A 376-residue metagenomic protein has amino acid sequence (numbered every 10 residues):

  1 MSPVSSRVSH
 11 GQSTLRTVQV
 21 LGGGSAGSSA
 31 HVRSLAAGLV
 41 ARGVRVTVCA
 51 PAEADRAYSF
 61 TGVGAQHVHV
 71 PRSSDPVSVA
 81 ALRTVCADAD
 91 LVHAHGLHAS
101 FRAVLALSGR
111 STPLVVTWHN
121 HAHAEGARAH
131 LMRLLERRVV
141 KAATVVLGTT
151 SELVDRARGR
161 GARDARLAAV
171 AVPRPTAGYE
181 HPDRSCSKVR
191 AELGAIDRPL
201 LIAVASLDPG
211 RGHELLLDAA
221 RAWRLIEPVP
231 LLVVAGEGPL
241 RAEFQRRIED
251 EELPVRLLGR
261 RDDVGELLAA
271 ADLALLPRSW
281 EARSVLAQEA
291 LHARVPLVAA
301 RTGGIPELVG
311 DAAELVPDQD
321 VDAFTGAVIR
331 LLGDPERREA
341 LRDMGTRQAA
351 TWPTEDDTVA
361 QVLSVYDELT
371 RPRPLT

Functional and structural regions predicted by a protein language model:
P3, T14-L15, Q19-V77, L153-R156 (+2 more regions): N-terminal strand-loop element at the rim of the active site of nucleotide-sugar-dependent glycosyltransferases
A26-A37, P199, A203-A222, P239-Q245 (+1 more regions): A conserved mid-protein helix/loop that constitutes part of the nucleotide-sugar donor-binding site
A94-F101, W118: Short His-centered aromatic/hydrophobic patch
A143-R166: A short, active-site helix/loop in glycosyltransferases that binds the activated sugar's phosphate group
Y179-G194, T346: A short helix/loop element that forms part of the nucleotide-sugar donor recognition site in Leloir-type
R260, S279: Aromatic "clamp/platform" in nucleotide-sugar-dependent glycosyltransferases that forms part of the donor/acceptor
P296-A299: Short hydrophobic beta-strand element within catalytic cores of glycosyltransferases and related nucleotide-activated
D311-D322, R330-E336: Conserved acidic donor-binding segment of nucleotide-sugar-dependent glycosyltransferases
